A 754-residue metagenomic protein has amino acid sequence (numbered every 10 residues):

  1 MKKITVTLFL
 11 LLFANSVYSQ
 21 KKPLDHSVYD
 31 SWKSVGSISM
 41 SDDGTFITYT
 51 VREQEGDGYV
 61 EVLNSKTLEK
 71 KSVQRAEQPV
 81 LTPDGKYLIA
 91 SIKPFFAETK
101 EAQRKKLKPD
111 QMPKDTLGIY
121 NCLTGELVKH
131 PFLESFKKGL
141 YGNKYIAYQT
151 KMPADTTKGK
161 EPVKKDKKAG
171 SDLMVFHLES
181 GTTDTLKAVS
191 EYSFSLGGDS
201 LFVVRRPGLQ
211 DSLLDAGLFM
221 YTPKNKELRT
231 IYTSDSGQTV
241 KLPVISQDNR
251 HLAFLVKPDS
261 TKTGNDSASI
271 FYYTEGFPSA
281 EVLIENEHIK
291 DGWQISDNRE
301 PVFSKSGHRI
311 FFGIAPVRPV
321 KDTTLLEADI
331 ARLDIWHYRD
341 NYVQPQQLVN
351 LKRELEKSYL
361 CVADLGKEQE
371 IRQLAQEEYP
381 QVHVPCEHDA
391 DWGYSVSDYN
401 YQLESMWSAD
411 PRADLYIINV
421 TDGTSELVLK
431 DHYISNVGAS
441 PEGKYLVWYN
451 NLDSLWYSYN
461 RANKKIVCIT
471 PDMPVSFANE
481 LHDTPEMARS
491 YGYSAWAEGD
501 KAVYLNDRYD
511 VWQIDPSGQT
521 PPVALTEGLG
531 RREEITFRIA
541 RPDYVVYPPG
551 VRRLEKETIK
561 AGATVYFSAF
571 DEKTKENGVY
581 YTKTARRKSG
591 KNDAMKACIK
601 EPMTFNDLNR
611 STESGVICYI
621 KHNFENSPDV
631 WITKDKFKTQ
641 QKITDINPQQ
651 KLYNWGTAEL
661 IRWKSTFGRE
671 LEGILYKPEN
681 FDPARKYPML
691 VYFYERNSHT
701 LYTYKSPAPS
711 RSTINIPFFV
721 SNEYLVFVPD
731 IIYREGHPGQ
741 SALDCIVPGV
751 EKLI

Functional and structural regions predicted by a protein language model:
M1-K22: Bacterial Sec-dependent N-terminal signal peptides
L12-S16, L529, E723: Generic low-complexity, intrinsically disordered sequence content enriched in small uncharged/hydrophobic residues
F13-A14, P23, S458, D607 (+2 more regions): Intrinsically disordered, low-complexity peptide-like regions
S19-S611, G615-V616, H622-P628, I632 (+1 more regions): Beta-propeller folds
K600, T604-I754: Serine-hydrolase catalytic core recognition
